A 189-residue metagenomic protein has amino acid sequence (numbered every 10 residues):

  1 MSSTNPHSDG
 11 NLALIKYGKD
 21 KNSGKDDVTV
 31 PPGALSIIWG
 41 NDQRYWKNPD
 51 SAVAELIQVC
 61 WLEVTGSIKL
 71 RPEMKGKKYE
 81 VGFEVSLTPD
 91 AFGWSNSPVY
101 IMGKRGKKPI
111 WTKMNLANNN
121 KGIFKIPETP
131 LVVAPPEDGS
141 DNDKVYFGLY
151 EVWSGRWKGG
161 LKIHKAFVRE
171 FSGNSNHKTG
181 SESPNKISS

Functional and structural regions predicted by a protein language model:
M1-S189: Plant-skewed but cross-kingdom recognition/interaction modules and surfaces
